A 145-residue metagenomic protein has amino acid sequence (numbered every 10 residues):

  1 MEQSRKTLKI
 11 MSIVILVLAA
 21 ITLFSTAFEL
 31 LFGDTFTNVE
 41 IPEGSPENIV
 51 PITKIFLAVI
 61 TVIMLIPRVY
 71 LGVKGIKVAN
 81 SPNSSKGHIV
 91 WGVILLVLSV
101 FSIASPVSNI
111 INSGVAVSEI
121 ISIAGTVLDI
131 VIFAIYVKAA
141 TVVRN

Functional and structural regions predicted by a protein language model:
M1-F32, N48, A139-R144: Cytosolic juxtamembrane helix and N-cap/initiation of the first transmembrane helix
Q3-I10, V14, P42-V59, N80-V90 (+1 more regions): Membrane-interfacial loop-to-transmembrane-helix junctions in polytopic alpha-helical membrane proteins
K9-I15, L98-T141: Alpha-helical membrane-associated segments of multi-pass integral membrane proteins
L18-V62: Hydrophobic transmembrane helix segments
I21-S25, L95-V100: Hydrophobic alpha-helical transmembrane segments of multi-pass membrane proteins
L30-I41, V73-N83, V107-V117, V137-N145: Transmembrane helix-loop junctions in multipass membrane proteins, especially transporters and channels
F56-L71, D129: Generic alpha-helical transmembrane segments
P67-L96: Loop-to-transmembrane helix junctions at the membrane interface
